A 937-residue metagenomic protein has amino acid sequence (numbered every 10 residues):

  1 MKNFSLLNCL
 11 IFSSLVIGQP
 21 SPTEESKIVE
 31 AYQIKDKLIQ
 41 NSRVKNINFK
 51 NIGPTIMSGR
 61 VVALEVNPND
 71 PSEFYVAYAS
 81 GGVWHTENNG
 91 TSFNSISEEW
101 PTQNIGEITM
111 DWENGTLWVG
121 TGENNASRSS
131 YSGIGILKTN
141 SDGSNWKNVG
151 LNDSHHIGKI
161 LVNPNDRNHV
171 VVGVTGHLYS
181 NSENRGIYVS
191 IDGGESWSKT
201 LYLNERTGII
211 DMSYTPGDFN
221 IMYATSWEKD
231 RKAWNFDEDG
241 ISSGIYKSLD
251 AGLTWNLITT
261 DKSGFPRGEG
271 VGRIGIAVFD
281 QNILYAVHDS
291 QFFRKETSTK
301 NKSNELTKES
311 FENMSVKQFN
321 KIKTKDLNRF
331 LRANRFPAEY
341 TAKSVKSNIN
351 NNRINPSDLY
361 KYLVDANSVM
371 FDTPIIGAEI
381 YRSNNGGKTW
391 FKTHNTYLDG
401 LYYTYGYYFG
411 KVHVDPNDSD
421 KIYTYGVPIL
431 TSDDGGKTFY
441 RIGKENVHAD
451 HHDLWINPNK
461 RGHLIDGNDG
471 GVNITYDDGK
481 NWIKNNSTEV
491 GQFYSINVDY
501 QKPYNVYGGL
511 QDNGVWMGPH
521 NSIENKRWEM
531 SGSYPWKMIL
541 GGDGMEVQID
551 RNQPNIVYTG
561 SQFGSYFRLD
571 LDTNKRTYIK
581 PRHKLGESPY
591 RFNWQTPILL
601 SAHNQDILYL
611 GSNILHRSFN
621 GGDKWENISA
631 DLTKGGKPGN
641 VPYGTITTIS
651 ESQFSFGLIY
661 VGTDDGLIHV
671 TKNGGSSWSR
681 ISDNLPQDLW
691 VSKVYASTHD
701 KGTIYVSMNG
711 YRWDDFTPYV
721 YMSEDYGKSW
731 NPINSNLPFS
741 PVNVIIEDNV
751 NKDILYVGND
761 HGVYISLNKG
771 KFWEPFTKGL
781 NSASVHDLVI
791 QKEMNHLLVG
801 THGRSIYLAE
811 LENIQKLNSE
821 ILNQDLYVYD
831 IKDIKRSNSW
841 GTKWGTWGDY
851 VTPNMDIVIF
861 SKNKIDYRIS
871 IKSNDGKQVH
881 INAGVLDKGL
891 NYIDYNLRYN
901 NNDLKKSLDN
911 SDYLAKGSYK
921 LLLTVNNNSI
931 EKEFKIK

Functional and structural regions predicted by a protein language model:
M1-P22: Bacterial Sec-dependent N-terminal signal peptides
P20-G845, T852-N854, K862: Beta-propeller blade termini and top-face loops
R568-L569, I857-V858, K864-N874: Beta-strand-rich binding/interaction modules
K769, S873-K877, Y919: Short, glycine-anchored, charge-dense loop/turn motifs used at functional sites
K864, L914-S918: Extracellular Ig-like/FN3 beta-sandwich strand-entry sites
Q878-D912: Glycine-centered tight-turn motifs at strand-turn-strand junctions
N891, G917-L923: A short tyrosine-centered beta-strand micro-motif
L923-K937: C-terminal tail/sorting-segment detector
